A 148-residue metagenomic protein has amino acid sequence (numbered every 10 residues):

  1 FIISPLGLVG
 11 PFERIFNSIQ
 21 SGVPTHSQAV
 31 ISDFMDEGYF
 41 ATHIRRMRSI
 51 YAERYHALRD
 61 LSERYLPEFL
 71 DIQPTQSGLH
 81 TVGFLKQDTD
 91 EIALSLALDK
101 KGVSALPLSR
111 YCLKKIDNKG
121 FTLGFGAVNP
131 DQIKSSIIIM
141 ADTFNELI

Functional and structural regions predicted by a protein language model:
F1-S49: Conserved core segment of the aminotransferase class I/II
G10, Q28-A29, D33, H56 (+4 more regions): Feature representing long, continuous alpha-helical segments
Q20, D99-L106, D142-I148: A common structural junction motif
T42, S62-I72, I148: Surface-exposed helix-capping loop/turn segments at secondary-structure junctions
S49-R59, L70-F84, L94: Conserved glycine-rich beta-strand-loop-beta hairpin in the small C-terminal domain of fold type I
V82-Q87, A105-T143: Conserved PLP-binding active-site segment of the aspartate aminotransferase-like
